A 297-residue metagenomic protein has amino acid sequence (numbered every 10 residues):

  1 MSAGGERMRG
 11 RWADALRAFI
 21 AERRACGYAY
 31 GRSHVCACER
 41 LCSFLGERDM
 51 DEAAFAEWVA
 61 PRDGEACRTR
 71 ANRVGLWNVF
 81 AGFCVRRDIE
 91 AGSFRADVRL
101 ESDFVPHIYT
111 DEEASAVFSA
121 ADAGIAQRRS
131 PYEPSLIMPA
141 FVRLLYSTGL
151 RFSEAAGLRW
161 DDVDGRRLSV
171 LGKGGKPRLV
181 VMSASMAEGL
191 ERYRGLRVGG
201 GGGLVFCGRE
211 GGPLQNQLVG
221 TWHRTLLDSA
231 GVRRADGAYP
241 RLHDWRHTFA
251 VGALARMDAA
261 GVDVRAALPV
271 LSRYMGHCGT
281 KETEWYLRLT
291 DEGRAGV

Functional and structural regions predicted by a protein language model:
M1-V297: Conserved catalytic core of the tyrosine transesterase superfamily
